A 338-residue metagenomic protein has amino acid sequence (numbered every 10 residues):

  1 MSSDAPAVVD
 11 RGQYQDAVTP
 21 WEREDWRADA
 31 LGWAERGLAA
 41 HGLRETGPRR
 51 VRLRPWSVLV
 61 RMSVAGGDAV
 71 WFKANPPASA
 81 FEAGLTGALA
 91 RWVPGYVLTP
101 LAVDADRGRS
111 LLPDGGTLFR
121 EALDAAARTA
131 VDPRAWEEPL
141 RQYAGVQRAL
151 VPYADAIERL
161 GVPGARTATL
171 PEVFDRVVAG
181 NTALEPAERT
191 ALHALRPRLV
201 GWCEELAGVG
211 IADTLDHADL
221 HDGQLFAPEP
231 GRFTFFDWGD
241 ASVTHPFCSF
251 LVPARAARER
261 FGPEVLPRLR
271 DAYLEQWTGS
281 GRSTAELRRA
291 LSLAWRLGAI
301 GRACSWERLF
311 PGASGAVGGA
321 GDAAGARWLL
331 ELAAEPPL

Functional and structural regions predicted by a protein language model:
S2, T129-A191, I211-D213, S242-V243 (+1 more regions): A cross-family kinase active-site recognition segment
S2-T46: Juxta-kinase regulatory segment immediately upstream of eukaryotic protein kinase catalytic domains
R49-G66, W71-F72, V200-F250: Active-site acidic catalytic loop and adjacent metal/ATP-binding pocket of ATP-dependent phosphoryl transfer enzymes
R49-R52, W56-V162: ATP-binding pocket architecture of kinase catalytic cores
A65, L111-T129, R148-P152, D175-A183 (+1 more regions): A glycine-centered beta->alpha junction motif in the catalytic cores of kinase/phosphotransferase enzymes
R159-V162, R282-L297: All-alpha amphipathic helical-bundle segments outside canonical DNA-binding/catalytic cores that form hydrophobic
P246-G281, W295-G315: Active-site activation/catalytic loop segments of kinase-like enzymes and analogous catalytic loops in related
C304-L338: Helical subdomain adjoining the active site within ATP-dependent kinase catalytic cores
